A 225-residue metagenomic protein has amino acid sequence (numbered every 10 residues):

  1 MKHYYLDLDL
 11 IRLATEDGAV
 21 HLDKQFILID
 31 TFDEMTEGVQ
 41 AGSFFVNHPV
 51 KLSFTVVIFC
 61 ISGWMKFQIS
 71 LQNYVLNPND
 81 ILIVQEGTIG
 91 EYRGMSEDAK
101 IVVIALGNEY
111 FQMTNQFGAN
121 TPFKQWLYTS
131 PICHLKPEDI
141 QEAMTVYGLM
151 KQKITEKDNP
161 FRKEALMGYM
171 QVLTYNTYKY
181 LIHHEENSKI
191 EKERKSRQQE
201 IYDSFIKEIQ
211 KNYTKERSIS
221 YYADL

Functional and structural regions predicted by a protein language model:
M1-Q68, Q72-Y74: Generic protein-terminus/edge-of-domain signal
L71-Q85: Short acidic-glycine-tyrosine-enriched beta hairpin
Q85-G90, Y128: Short acidic (Asp/Glu) patches
T88-E109: Ligand-binding loop in jelly-roll beta-barrel domains
D98-I101, F111-W126: A short alpha->loop->secondary-structure connector
Q125-V172, N176, F205-K207: Amphipathic alpha-helical segments enriched in hydrophobic/aromatic residues interleaved with Lys/Arg
L135, K157-A165, Y178-K207, K211-D224: Short, Lys/Arg-enriched, Trp-marked, Pro/Gly-tolerant hinge/linker segments that flank
